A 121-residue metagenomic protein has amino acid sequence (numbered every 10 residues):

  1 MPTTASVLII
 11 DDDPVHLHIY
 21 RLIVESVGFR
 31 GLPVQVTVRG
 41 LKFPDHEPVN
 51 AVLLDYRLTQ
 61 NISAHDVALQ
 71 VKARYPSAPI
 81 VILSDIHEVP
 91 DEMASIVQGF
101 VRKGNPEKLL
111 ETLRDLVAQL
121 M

Functional and structural regions predicted by a protein language model:
M1-L8, P106-M121: Non-catalytic signal-transmission and effector/linker regions of two-component phosphorelay proteins
P14-L32: Two-component/phosphorelay signaling modules centered on CheY-like receiver
L32-A51: Acidic, metal-coordinating helix/loop segments flanking the phosphotransfer/catalytic sites of two-component signaling
D45-E47, Q70-S77: Conserved phosphotransfer cores of two-component systems
V52, I80, F100-V101: Two-component signal transduction core modules
L54-L69: Conserved phosphotransfer microenvironments
L83-S84: Hydrophobic/aromatic residues positioned on beta-strands within the core alpha/beta folds
E92-V101, N105: As written
